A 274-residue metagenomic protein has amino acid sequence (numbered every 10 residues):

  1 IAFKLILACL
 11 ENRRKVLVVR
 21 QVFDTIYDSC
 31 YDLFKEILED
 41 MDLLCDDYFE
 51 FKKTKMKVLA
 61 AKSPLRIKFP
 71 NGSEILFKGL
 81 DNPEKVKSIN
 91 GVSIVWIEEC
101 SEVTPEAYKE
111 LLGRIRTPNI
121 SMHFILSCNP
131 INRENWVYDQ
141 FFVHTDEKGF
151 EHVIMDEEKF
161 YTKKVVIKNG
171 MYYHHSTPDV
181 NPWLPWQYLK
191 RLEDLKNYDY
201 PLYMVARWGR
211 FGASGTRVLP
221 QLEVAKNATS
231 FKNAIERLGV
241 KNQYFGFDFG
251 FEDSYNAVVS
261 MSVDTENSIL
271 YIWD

Functional and structural regions predicted by a protein language model:
I1-N12, L33: Walker A/P-loop NTP-binding motif
R14-I26: Conserved RecA-like ASCE P-loop NTPase motor core of nucleic-acid helicases/translocases
F23, I97-S101, G250: Conserved Walker B
T25-S93: Inter-Walker segment of RecA-like/P-loop motor cores
G91-Y108: SF2 helicase catalytic motif II
V103-W183, Q187: ASCE P-loop NTPase helicase motor core
P178-F247: ATPase catalytic-site recognition across NTP-hydrolyzing enzymes
G239, S260-D274: Nucleic-acid-processing active sites and adjacent nucleic-acid-binding tracks, predominantly divalent metal-dependent
